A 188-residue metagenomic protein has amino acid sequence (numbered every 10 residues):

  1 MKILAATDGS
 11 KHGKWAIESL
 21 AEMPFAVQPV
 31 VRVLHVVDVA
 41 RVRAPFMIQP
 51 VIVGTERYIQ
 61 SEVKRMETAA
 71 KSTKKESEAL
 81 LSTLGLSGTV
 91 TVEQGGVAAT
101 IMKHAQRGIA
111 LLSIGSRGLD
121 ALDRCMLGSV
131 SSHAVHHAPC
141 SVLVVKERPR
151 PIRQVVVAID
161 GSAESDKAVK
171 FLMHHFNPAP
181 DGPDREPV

Functional and structural regions predicted by a protein language model:
M1-R57, L84-L86, P151-V188: Small/aliphatic-rich secondary-structure junction motif
K2, G13, A98-P149: Gly/Ser-rich helix-loop-strand patches that form or flank binding pockets for ribonucleotide-derived cofactors
A5, V90, I114, L127 (+1 more regions): Conserved SAM-binding loop
A6, V63, E67, G128 (+1 more regions): Flexible, glycine- and charge-enriched loops at secondary-structure boundaries
D8, A69, E93, L122-M126: Residues that cap or flank secondary-structure elements
H12, D38-R41, R57-Y58, K64 (+1 more regions): Structural beta-alpha unit
L20, S77, I101, A134 (+1 more regions): Aromatic/hydrophobic pocket-lining residues that form π-stacking "cages" and hydrophobic walls in ligand
V33, T89-V92, V144: A structural preference for short, hydrophobic beta-strand core positions in alpha/beta folds
